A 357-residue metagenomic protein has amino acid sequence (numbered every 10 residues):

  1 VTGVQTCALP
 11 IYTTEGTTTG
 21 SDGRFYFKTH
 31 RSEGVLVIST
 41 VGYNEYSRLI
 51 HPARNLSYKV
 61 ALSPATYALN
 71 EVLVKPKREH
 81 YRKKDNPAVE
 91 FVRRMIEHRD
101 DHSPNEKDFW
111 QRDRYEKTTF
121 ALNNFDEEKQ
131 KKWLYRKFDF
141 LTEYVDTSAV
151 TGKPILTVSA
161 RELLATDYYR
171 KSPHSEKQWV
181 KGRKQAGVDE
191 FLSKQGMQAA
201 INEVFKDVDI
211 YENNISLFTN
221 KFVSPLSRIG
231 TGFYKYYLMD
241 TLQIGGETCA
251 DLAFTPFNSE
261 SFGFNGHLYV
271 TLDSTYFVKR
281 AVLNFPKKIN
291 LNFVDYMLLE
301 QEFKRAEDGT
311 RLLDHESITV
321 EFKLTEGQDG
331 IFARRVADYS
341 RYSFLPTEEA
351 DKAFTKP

Functional and structural regions predicted by a protein language model:
V1-V4, A8-E71: Periplasm-facing N-terminal accessory domains of Gram-negative outer-membrane beta-barrel systems
E71, R78-D251, T255-G263, T325-G327 (+1 more regions): Structured extracytoplasmic
F109, G245-A253, F277-V282, T310-H315: Short, hydrophobic/aromatic-rich segments at coil-to-beta transitions
F262-G266, D295-E300, F332-R335: Short, surface-exposed coil-to-beta transition loops
L268-L272, L298-D308: Extended lipid/amphipathic-ligand handling interfaces
F293-Y296, T319-A333: Outer-membrane beta-barrel translocator/channel fold
K304-E326: Cysteine/selenocysteine-centered motifs that mediate thiol-based redox chemistry or coordinate metal-sulfur cofactors
